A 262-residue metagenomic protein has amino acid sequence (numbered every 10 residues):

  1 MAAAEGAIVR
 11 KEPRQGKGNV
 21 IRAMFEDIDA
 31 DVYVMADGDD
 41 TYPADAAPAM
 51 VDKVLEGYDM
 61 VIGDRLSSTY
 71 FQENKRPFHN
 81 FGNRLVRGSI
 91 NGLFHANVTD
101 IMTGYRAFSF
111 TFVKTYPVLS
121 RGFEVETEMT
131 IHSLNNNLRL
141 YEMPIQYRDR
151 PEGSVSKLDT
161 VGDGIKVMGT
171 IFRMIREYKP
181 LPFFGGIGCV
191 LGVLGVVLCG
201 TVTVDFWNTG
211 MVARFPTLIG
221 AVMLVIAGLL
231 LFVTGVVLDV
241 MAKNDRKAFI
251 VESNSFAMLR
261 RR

Functional and structural regions predicted by a protein language model:
A2, V54, S133-N135: Hydrophobic residues within well-ordered alpha-helices
E5, E12-I28, V32, A44-F123 (+2 more regions): Acceptor/aglycone-binding surface of glycosyltransferases and processive sugar-polymer synthases
K11, I62-G63, E142, V233: Hydrophobic residues in well-ordered beta-strands that form the structural core
D40-T41: Acidic metal-phosphate-binding loop of nucleotide-sugar-dependent transferases
L119-R121, V125-R262: Hydrophobic helical membrane-anchoring modules
